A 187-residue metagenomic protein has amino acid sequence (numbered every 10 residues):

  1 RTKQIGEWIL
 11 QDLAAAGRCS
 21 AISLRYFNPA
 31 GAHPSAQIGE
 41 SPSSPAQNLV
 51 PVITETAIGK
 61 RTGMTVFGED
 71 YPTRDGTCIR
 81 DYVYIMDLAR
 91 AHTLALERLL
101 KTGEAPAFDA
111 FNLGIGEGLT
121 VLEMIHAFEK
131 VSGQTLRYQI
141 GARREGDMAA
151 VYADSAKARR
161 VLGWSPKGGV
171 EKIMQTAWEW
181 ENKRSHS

Functional and structural regions predicted by a protein language model:
R1-A30, P51-G59: Active-site Tyr-X1-5-Lys
E7, A32-S35, A91: General alpha-helical segment detector with a strong preference for membrane-spanning helices and helix-boundary regions
A15-P45, T73-T77: Flexible, glycine-rich beta-alpha linker
L49-S187: C-terminal substrate-binding subdomain of Rossmann-fold SDR/epimerase-dehydratase oxidoreductases
